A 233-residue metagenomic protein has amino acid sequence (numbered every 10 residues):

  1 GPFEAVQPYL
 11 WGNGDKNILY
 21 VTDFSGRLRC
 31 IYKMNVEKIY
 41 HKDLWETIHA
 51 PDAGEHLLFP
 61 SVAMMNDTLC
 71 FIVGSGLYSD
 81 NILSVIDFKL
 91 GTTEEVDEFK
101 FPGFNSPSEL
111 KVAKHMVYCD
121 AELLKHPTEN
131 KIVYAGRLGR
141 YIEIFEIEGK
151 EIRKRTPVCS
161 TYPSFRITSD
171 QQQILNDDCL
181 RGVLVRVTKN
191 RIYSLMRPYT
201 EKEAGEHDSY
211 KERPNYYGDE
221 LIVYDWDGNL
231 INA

Functional and structural regions predicted by a protein language model:
G1-E4, W11-D15, T22-R27, Y40 (+1 more regions): Start-of-domain marker
G1-F3, K42-E55, E94-Y118, R153-D177 (+1 more regions): Surface-exposed loop and turn segments in beta-propeller and other repeat-based domains that flank or scaffold
Q7-D15, F59-N66, A113-E129, D177-T188: Structural signature of eukaryotic scaffold interfaces centered on beta-propeller domains
L19, L69-C70, I132, I192: Hydrophobic beta-strand positions that form the internal "hydrophobic ladder" of WD40/Gbeta-like beta-propeller blades
F24-S75: Asp-box/WD-like beta-propeller blade repeats and closely related beta-sheet repeat scaffolds
S25-L28, S75-D80, G139-Y141, Y199-E203: Short glycine/acidic-enriched loop and turn motifs that connect beta-strands
K33-V36, N81-K89, S209-N229: Beta-propeller blade signature
I72-G76, S194-Y216: Short, conserved, GDST-rich strand-edge loop motifs in beta-rich repeat architectures
